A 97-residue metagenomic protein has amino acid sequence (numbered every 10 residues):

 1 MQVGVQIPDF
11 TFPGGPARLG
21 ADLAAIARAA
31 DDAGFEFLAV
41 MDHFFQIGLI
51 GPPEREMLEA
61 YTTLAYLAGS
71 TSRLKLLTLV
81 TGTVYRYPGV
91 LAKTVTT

Functional and structural regions predicted by a protein language model:
M1-S70: N-terminal beta1-alpha1-beta2 module of alpha/beta enzyme domains
D9-F10, F44, V80-G89: Acidic, glycine-rich active-site loops and adjacent beta-strand->loop/helix elements that engage anionic groups
A17-A25, V84-T97: Glycine-rich anion/phosphate-binding loops
T71-L79: Conserved catalytic cysteine-centered active-site region of acyl-thioester-dependent Claisen-condensing enzymes
